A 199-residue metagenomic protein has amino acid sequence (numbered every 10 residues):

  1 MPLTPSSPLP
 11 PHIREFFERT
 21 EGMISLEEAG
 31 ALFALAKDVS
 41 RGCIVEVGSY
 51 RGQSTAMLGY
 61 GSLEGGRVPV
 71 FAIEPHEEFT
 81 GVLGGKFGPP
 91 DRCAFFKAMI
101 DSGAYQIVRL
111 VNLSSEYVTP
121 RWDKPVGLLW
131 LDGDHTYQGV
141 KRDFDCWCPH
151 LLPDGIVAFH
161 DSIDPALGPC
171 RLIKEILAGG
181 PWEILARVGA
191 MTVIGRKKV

Functional and structural regions predicted by a protein language model:
L3-M23, A29-V199: S-adenosylmethionine/decaboxylated-SAM
